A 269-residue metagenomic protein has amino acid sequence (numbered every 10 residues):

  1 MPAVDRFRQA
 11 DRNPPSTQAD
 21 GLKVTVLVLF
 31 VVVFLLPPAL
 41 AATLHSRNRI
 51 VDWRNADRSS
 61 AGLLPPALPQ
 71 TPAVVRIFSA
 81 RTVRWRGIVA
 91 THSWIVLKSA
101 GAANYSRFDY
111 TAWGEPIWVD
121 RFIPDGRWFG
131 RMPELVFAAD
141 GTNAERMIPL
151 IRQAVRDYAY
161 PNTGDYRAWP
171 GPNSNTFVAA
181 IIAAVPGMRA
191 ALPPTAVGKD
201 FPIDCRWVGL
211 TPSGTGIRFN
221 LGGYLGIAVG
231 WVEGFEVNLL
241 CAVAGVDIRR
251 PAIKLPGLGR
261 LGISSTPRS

Functional and structural regions predicted by a protein language model:
P2-R8: N-terminal intrinsically disordered, acidic low-complexity segments at the extreme N-terminus
D11-S60, A159-S269: Activation targets extended, charge/polar-rich intrinsically disordered C-terminal tails
S46-T142, G164-A168, V243-G257: Glycine-rich catalytic cores of cysteine/serine-nucleophile enzymes that process amide/ester linkages in cell-envelope
H92, R146, L150, N173-A180: Extracytoplasmic/secreted proteins, especially bacterial periplasmic and envelope-associated proteins
V96-L97, V155, I182-V185: Hydrophobic, Leu/Ile/Phe/Ala-enriched alpha-helical segments that form helix-helix packing faces
D140-A159: A structural motif
